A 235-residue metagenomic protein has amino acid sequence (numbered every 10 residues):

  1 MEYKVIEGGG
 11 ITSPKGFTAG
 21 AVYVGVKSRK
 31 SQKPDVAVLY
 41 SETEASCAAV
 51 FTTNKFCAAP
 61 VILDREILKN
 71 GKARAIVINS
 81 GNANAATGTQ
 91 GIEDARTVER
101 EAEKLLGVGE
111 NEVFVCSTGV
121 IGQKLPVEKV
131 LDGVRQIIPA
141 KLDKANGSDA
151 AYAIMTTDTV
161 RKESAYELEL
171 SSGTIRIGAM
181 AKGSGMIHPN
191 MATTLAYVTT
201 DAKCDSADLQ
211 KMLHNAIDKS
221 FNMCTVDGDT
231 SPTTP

Functional and structural regions predicted by a protein language model:
M1-T52: N-terminal amphipathic/basic leader segments beginning at the initiator methionine
Q32-P34, C57, K162: Short, basic and Ser/Thr-rich N-terminal targeting/leader segments
P34-V36, A59, I175, T233: Change "...and in nucleic-acid phosphodiester-cleaving endonucleases..." to "...and in nucleic-acid processing enzymes
L39-T97, P189-L209: Glycine-rich phosphate/pyrophosphate-binding loop regions near the starts of catalytic domains
R74-G81, E112-T118, T234-P235: Glycine- and acidic-rich phosphate- and metal-coordinating loops
R96, E101-F221, S231: Glycine-rich, mobile lid/loop segments that gate access to catalytic sites or pores
